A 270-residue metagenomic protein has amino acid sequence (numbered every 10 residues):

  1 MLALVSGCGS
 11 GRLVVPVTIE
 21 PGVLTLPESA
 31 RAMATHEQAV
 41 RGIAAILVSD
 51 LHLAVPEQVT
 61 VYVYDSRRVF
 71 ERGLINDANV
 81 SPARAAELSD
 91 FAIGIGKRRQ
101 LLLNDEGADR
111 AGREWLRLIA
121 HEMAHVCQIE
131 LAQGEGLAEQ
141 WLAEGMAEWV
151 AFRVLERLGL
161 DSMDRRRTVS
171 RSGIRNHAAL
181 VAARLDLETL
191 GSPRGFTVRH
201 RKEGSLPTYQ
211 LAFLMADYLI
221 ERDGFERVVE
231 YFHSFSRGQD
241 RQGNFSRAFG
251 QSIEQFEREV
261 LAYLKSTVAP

Functional and structural regions predicted by a protein language model:
L13-E139, D240-R241: Juxtacatalytic substrate-recognition/specificity segment
G134-P270: Acidic/His/Gly-enriched intrinsically disordered linker/tail segments that often contain short helix/coil "MoRF-like"
